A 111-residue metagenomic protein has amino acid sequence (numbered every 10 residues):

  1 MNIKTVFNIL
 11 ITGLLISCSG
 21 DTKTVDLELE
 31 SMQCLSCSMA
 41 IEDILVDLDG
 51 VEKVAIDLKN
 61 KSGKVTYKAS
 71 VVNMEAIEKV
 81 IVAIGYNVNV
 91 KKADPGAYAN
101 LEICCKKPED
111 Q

Functional and structural regions predicted by a protein language model:
N2-I11: Sec-dependent signal peptide recognition, specifically the positively charged N-region followed immediately by
L14-S17: C-terminal motif of bacterial Sec signal peptides marking the signal peptidase cleavage site
S19-D21: Bacterial signal peptide processing site
T24-S31, Y98: Immediate flanking context of iron-sulfur cluster ligation sites
V25-D26, L35-K79: Post-signal-peptide N-terminal segment of Sec-exported extracytoplasmic proteins
G85-A97: Conserved short beta-strand edge segments in small beta-sheet-based binding/regulatory domains
A99-Q111: Short, low-order "capping/linker" segments at domain edges
